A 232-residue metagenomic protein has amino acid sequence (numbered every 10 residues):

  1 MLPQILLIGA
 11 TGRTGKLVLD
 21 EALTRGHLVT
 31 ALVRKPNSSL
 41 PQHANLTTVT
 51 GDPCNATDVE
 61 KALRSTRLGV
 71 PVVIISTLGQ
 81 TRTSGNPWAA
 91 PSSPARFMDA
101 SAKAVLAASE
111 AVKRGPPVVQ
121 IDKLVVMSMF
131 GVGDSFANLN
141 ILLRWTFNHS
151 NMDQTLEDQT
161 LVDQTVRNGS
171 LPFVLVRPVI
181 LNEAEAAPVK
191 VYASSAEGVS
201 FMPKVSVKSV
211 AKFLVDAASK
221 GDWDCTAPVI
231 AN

Functional and structural regions predicted by a protein language model:
M1-L6, D20, S39-Q42, A231-N232: Eukaryotic N-terminal targeting leaders
L2, R13, G198-N232: Mid/C-terminal beta-alpha module of Rossmann-like enzyme folds, strongest in SDR-family dehydrogenases/epimerases
L2-L28: N-terminal Rossmann NAD(P)H-binding glycine-rich loop of SDR-like oxidoreductase domains
I8, L32, I74-L78, L124-F130 (+1 more regions): SDR active-site strand-loop-helix element
V29-T30, F173: Hydrophobic anchor at the start of a short beta-strand that flanks the dinucleotide cofactor-binding loop
A31, N37-V112: NAD(P)H-binding glycine-rich loop region in Rossmannoid oxidoreductase-like domains and their noncatalytic homologs
G85-A186, K190: Glycine-/Pro-rich loop/turn segments that contact NAD(P) or position catalytic residues in Rossmann-like domains
E183-K204: C-terminal/domain-terminus segments
